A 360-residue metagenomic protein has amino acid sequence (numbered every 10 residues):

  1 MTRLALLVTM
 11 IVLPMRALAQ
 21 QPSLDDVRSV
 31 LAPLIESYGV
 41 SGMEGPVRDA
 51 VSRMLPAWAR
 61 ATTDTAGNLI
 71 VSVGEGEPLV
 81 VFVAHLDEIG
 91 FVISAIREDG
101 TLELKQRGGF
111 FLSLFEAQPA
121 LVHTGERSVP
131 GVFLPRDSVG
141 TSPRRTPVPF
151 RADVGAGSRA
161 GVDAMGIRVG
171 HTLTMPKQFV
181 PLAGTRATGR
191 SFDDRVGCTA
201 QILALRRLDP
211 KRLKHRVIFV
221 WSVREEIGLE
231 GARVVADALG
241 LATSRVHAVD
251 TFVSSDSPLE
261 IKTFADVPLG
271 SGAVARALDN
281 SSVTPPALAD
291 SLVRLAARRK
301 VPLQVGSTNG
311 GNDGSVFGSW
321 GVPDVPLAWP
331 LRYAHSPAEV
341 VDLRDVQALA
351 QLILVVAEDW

Functional and structural regions predicted by a protein language model:
A5-R16: Bacterial N-terminal signal peptides
A17-W360: N-terminal hydrophobic/helix-forming segments and targeting peptides
